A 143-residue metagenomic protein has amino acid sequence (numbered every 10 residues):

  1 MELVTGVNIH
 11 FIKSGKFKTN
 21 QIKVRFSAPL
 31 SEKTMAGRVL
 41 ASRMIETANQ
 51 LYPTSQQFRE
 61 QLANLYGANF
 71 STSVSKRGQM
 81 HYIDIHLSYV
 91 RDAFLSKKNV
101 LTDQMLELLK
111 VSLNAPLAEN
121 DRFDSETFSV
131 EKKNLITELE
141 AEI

Functional and structural regions predicted by a protein language model:
M1-N20: N- or domain-start disorder-to-order transition segments that initiate the globular core
M1-T5, A48-L51, L62-Y66: A short linear-motif detector with a strong N-terminal bias
I12, T19-S31, Q56-L113, N134-I143: M16 family metallopeptidases and their MPP-like homologs
A48-L51, A93-S96, A115-D124: Short, polar/flexible loop-turn hinges at active-site or ligand-entry regions and domain interfaces
E107, E119-T137: Long, mid-chain structured domain cores
